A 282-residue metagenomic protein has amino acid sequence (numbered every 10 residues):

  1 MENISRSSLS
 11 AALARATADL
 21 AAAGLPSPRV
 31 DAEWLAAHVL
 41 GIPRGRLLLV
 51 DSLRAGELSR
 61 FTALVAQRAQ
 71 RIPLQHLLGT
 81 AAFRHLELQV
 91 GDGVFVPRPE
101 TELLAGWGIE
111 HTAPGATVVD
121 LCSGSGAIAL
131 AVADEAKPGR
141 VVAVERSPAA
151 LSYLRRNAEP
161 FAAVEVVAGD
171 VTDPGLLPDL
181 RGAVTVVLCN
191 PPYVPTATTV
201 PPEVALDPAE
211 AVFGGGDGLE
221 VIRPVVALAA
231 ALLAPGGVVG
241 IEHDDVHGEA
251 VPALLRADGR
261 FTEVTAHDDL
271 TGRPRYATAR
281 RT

Functional and structural regions predicted by a protein language model:
M1-G45: Non-catalytic accessory regions of SAM-dependent methyltransferases
E2, W34-E110: Conserved AdoMet
L20, A158, A229, L255: Conserved hydrophobic residues forming the short capping helix/wall of the S-adenosyl-L-methionine
Q89, E165-V167, T265-H267: General small-molecule cofactor/ligand-binding pocket signal
P99-E203, P224: Conserved SAM/SAH cofactor-binding pocket of Class I
R146-L151, A205-A234, V238, D244-V246: Glycine-rich S-adenosyl-L-methionine
D245-A257: Short alpha-helix
R256-T282: Core SAM-dependent methyltransferase catalytic element
